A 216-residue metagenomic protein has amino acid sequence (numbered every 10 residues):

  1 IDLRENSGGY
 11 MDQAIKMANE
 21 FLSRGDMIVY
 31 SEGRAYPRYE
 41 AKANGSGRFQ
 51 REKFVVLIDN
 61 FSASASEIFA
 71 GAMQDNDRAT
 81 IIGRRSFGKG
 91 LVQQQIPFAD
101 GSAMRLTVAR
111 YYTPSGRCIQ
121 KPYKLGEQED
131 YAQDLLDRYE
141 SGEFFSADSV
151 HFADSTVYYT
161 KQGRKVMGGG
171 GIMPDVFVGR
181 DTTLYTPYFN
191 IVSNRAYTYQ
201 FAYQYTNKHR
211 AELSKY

Functional and structural regions predicted by a protein language model:
I1, F21, F54, M73 (+2 more regions): Terminal peptide-recognition signature
I1-G9: Short, glycine-/small-residue-enriched flexible loop/hinge segments at domain edges that mediate gating
D2, I28-Y30, V55-I58, T80-G83 (+1 more regions): Structural recognition of the beta-strand scaffold that forms the well-ordered cores of secreted hydrolase catalytic
G8-S64, L91-P97, Y112: Gly/Ser/Thr-rich loop/hinge elements
Q13-F21, I68-D75, T107: Alpha-helical scaffold elements adjacent to nucleotide-binding pockets in ATP/GTP-utilizing enzyme cores
R34, N60, R85, V108-Y112 (+4 more regions): A broadly conserved detector of short glycine/acidic/proline-rich loop/turn motifs that flank catalytic sites and bind
A65, D77-R78, R84, G88-V157: Polar, glycine-rich mid-to-C-terminal structural blocks that act as macromolecule-binding/assembly scaffolds
C118-I119, Y123-Y216: Conserved functional hotspot residues or short segments at active or partner-binding sites across diverse domains
